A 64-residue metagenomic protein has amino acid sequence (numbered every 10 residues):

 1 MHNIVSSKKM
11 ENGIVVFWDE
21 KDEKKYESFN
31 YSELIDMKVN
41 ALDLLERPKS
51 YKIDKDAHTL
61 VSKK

Functional and structural regions predicted by a protein language model:
M1-K38: N-terminal acidic leader/helix
I35-K64: Mixed-charge, Lys/Arg-enriched low-complexity segments
